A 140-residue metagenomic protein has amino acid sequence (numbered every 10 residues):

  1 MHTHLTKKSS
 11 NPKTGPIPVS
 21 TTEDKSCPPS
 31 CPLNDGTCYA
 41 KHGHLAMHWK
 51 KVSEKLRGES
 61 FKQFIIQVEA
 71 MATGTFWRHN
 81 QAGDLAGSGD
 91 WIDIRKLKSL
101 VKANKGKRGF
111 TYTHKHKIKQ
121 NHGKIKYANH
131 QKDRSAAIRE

Functional and structural regions predicted by a protein language model:
M1-E140: Class I S-adenosyl-L-methionine
